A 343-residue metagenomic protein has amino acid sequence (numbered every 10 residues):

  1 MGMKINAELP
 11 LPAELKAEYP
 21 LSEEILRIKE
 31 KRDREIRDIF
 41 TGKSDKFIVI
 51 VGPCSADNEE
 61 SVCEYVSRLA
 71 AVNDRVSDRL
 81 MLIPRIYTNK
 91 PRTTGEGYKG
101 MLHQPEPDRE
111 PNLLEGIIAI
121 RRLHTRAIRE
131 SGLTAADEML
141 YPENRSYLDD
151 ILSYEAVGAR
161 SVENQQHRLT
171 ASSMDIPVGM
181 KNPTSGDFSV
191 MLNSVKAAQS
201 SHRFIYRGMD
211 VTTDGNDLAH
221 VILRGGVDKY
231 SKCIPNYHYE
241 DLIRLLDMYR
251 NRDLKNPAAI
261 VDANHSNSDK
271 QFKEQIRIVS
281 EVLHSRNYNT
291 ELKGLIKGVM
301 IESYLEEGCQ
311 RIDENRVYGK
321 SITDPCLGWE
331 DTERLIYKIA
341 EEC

Functional and structural regions predicted by a protein language model:
M1-T41: N- or domain-start disorder-to-order transition segments that initiate the globular core
I25-I39, V72-I83, N89, L113 (+1 more regions): N-terminal beta-rich core of secreted/periplasmic extracellular enzymes
F40-K43, A70-S77, R126-E130, T213 (+1 more regions): Acidic (Asp/Glu)-rich catalytic clusters
I48-S61, D324: Conserved phosphate/anionic-ligand binding catalytic regions in large, soluble enzymes, centered on
G52, V261, G328: Conserved, mostly hydrophobic/aromatic
C54-D57, N256, N264-K270: Short acidic, Gly/Ser-rich segments with clustered Asp/Glu that frequently serve as metal-coordination loops in enzyme
V66, R79-R244, H265-S266, K270 (+5 more regions): Active-site-facing alpha/beta catalytic cores
Y304-C343: Internal helix-turn-beta structural module
